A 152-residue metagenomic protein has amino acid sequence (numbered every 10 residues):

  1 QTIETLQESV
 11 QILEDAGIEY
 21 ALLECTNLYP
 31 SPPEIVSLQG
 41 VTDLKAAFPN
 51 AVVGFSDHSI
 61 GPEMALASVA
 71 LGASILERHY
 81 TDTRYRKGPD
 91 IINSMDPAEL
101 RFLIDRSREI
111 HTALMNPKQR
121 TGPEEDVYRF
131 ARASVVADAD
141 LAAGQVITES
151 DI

Functional and structural regions predicted by a protein language model:
Q1-I152: Catalytic cores and adjacent flexible loops of soluble metabolic enzymes that perform enolate/carbanion chemistry on
